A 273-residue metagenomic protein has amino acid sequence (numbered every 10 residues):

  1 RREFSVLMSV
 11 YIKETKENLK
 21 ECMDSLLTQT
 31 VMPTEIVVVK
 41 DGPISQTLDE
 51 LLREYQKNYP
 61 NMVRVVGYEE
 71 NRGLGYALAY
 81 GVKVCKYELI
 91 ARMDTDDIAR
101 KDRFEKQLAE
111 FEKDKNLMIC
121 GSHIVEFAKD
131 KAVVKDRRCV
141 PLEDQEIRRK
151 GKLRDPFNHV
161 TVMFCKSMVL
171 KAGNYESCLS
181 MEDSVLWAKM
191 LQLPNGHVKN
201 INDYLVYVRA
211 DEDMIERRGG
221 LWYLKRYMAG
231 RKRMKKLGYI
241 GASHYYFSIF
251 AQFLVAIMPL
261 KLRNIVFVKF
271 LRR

Functional and structural regions predicted by a protein language model:
R2-S5, L27-V38, N61-R64: Short loop->beta transition adjacent to catalytic acidic/histidine clusters or analogous donor-positioning motifs
V6-S9, P141-L221: Conserved nucleotide-sugar donor-binding catalytic segment
K13-T28: Short, well-formed alpha-helical segments that are part of the catalytic scaffolds of diverse glycosyltransferases
M23-D24, A79, Y87, R100-E112: Short alpha-helix within the catalytic core of nucleotide-sugar-dependent glycosyltransferases
K40-E50, E70, D94: A conserved acidic beta->alpha catalytic loop
Y68-C85, K106: Glycine-rich, basic loop-to-helix element that forms the pyrophosphate-binding segment of sugar-nucleotide handling
I90: Short aromatic/hydrophobic "clamp" motif used to bind/position activated sugar donors
D102-V134: Conserved donor NDP-sugar-binding/catalytic core segment of glycosyltransferases
